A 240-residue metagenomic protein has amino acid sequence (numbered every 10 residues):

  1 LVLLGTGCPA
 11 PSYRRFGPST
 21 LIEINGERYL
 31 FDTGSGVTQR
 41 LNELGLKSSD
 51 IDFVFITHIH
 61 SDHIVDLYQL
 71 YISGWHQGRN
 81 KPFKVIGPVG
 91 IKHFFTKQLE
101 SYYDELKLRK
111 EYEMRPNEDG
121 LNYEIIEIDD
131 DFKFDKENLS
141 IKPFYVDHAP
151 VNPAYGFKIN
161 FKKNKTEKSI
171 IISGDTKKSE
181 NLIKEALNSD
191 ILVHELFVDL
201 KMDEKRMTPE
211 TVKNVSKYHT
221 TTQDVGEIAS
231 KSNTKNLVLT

Functional and structural regions predicted by a protein language model:
L1-I171, K177-S179: Binuclear metal-dependent hydrolase catalytic cores
K162-K163, E167, K177-T240: Cap/insert and terminal regions of metallo-dependent hydrolase folds
